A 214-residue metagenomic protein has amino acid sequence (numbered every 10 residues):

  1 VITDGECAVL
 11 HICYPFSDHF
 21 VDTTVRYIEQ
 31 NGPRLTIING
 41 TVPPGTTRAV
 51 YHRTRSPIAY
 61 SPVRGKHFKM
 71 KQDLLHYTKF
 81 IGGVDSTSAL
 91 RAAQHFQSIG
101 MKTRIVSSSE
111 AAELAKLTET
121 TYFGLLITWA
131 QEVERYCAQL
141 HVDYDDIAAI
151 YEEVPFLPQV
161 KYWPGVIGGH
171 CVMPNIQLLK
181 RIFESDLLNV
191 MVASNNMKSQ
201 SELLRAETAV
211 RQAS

Functional and structural regions predicted by a protein language model:
V1-D4, A59-S61, V106-S109, V190 (+1 more regions): Conserved beta-strand termini and adjacent loop/short-helix elements that scaffold enzyme active sites in alpha/beta
V1-L35: Rossmann-like NAD(P)-binding element
I2-D4, D73, L114: Structural alpha-helical scaffold elements that stabilize or flank donor/cofactor-binding regions in carbohydrate
H11-I12, I37-N39, K161, V190-M191: Short beta-strands and strand-loop turn motifs
C13, D22-T24, P33-L35, T41-E110 (+1 more regions): Rossmann-fold dinucleotide-binding core
K71-T78, E119-T121, N175, R205-A209: Short, surface-exposed amphipathic charged segments that create phosphate/polyanion-binding patches used for binding
I105, S109, E119-I127: Glycine-rich phosphate/adenylate-binding loop
E113, G124-A213: Interdomain hinge/lid region at the active-site interface of Rossmann-like NAD(P)-dependent oxidoreductases
